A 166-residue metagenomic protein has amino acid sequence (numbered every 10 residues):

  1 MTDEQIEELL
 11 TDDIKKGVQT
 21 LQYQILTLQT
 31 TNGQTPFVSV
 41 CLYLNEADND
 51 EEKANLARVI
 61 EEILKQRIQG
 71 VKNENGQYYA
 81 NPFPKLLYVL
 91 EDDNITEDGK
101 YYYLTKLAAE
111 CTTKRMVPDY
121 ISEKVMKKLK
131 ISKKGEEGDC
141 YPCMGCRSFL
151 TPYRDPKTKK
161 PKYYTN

Functional and structural regions predicted by a protein language model:
M1-N166: Conserved catalytic cores of very large enzyme subunits
